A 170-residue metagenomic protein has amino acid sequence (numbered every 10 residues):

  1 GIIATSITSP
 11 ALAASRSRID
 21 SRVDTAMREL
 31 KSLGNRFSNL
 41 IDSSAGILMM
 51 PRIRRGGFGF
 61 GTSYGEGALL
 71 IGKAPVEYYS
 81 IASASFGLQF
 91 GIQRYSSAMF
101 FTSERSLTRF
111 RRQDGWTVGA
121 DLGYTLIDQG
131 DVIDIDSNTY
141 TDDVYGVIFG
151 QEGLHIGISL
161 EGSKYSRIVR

Functional and structural regions predicted by a protein language model:
G1-S9: N-terminal export signals
A13-R170: Small-residue-enriched, tightly packed secondary-structure blocks
